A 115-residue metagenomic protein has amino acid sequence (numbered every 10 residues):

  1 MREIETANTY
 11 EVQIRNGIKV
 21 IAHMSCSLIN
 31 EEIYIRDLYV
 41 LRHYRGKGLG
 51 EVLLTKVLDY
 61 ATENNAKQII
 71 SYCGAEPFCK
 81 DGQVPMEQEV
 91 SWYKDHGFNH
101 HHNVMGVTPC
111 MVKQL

Functional and structural regions predicted by a protein language model:
M1-R36, H102-N103: Acetyl-CoA-dependent GNAT
E31-R42, G74: Conserved acetyl-CoA binding element of GNAT-fold acetyltransferases
V40, G46-D59: Conserved acetyl-CoA-binding loop-helix of GNAT-fold acetyltransferases
Y44, G48, N65, G97: Conserved functional loop/turn residues at catalytic and ligand-binding sites
K47, E51, I69, V107-L115: Accessory recognition modules or surfaces
A61-G82: Conserved GNAT acetyl-CoA-binding A-motif
A75-H102: Conserved active-site alpha-helix within GNAT-family acetyltransferase domains
